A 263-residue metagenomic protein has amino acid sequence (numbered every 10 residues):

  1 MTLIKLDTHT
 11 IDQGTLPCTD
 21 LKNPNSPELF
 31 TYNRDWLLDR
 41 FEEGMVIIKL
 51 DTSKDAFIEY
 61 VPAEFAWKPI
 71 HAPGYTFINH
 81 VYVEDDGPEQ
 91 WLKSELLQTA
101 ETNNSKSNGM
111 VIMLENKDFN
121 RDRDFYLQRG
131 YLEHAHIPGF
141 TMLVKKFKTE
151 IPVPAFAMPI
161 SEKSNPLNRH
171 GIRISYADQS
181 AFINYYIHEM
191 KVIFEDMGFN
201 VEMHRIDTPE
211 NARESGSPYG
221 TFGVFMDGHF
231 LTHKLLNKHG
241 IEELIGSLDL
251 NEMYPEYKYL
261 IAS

Functional and structural regions predicted by a protein language model:
M1-G44, S161, G171, D178-F182 (+1 more regions): Short amphipathic alpha-helix that is part of the acyltransferase structural core
K49, S53-E64, F77, Y82: Conserved beta-strand in the GNAT
P69-D85: Conserved acetyl-CoA binding element of GNAT-fold acetyltransferases
V83, P88-T102, Q128: Conserved acetyl-CoA-binding loop-helix of GNAT-fold acetyltransferases
T102-K117: Conserved GNAT acetyl-CoA-binding A-motif
N116-G139: Conserved active-site alpha-helix within GNAT-family acetyltransferase domains
G139-N165: C-terminal "cap" of GNAT-fold acetyltransferases
G228-Y259: Non-catalytic, surface beta->alpha helical segment in thiol-disulfide oxidoreductase systems
